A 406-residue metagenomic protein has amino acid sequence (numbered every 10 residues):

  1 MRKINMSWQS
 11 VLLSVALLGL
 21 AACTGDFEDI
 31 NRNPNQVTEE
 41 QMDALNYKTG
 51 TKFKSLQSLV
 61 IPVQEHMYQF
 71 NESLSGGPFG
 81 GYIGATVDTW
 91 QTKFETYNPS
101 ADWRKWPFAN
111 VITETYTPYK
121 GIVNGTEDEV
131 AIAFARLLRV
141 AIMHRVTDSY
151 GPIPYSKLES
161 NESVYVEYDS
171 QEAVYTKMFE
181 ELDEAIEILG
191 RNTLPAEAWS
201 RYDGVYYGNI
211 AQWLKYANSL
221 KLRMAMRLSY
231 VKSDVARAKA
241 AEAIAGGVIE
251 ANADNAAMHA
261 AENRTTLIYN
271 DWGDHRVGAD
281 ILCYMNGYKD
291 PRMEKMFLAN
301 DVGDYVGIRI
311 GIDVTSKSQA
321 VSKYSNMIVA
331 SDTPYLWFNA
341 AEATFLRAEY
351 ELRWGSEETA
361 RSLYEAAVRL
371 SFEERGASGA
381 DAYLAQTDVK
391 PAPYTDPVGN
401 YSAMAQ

Functional and structural regions predicted by a protein language model:
M1-A21: Sec-dependent bacterial lipoprotein signal peptides
L17, A21, E65-H66, G376-A377: Intrinsically disordered or highly flexible coil/loop and linker segments, enriched in small and charged/polar residues
C23-G81, D102, N110, T117 (+1 more regions): Membrane-proximal, proline-rich intrinsically disordered regions
D43-Y47, I83-L138, I142-A382, P397-A405: Structured, solvent-exposed acidic/aromatic patches
K390: Metal-dependent nuclease catalytic regions and adjoining charged, substrate-binding loops involved in nucleic-acid end
P393-T395: Ser/Thr- (and often Asn-) enriched beta-sheet segments in non-cytosolic proteins
